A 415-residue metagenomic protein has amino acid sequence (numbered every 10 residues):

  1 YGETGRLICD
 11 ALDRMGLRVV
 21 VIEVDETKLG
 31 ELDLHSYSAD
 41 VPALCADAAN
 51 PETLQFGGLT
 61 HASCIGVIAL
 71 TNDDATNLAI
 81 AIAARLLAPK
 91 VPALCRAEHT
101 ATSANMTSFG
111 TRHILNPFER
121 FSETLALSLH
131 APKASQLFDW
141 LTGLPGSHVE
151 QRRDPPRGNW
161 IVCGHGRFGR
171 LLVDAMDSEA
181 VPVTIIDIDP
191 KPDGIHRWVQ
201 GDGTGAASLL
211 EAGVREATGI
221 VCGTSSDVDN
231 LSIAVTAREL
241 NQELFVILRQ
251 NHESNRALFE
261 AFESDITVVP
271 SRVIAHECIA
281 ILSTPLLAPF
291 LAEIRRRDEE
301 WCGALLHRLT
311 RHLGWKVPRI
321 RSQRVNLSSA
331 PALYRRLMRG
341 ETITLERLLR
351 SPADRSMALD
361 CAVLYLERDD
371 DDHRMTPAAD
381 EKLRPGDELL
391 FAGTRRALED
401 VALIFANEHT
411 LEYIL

Functional and structural regions predicted by a protein language model:
Y1-V21, V41, C64-I65, T76 (+4 more regions): Cytosolic regulatory domains of K+ homeostasis systems
E3, E26, N50, P190 (+1 more regions): Short, glycine/acidic-enriched loop or turn micro-motifs at the edges of active sites
D25, H99, D187-D189, H252: Residues in the short beta-alpha loop(s) of Rossmann-like NAD(P)-binding domains
G30-L129, Q200, T204-P285: Phosphate-bearing ligand-interacting subdomains that bind or position ATP/ADP/UDP/GDP/NAD(P) or nucleotide-linked
